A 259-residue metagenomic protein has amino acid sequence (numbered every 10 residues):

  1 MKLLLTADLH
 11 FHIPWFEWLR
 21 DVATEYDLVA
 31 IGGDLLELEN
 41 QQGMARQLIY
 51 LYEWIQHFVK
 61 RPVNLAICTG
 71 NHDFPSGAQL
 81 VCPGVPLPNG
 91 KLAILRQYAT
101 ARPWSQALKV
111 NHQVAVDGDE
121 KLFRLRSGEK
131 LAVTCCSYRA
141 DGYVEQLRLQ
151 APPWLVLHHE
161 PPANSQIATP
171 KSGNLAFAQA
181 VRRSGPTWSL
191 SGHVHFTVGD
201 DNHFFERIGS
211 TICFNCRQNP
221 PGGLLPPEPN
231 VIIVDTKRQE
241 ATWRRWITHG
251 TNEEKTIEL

Functional and structural regions predicted by a protein language model:
M1-L4, K121-V133, P152-L155, E206-I212 (+1 more regions): Beta-strand-turn-beta hairpins that frame and shape the catalytic cleft of phosphate-ester-processing enzymes
L5-A7, V29-D34, N64-N71, A93-Q97 (+5 more regions): Active-site neighborhood of phospho(di)ester-bond hydrolases with catalytic His/Asp-centered motifs
H10-E17, L36-N40, C68-Q79, D119-F123 (+4 more regions): Active-site environment of divalent metal-dependent phosphoester hydrolases
F11-R124: Core catalytic region of metal-dependent phosphoesterases/phosphodiesterases, especially metallo-beta-lactamase-like
Q41-L48, P152-G185: Active-site-proximal segments of metal-dependent phosphoesterases and phosphodiesterases across multiple
N64-A66, G90, T169-T236: Conserved beta-sheet core of the metallophosphoesterase superfamily
L95-Q97, L125-K171: Active-site-proximal loop/helix segment associated with metal-binding centers of metalloenzymes
I167-T169, D235-L259: A short C-terminal boundary segment appended to hydrolase-like catalytic domains
